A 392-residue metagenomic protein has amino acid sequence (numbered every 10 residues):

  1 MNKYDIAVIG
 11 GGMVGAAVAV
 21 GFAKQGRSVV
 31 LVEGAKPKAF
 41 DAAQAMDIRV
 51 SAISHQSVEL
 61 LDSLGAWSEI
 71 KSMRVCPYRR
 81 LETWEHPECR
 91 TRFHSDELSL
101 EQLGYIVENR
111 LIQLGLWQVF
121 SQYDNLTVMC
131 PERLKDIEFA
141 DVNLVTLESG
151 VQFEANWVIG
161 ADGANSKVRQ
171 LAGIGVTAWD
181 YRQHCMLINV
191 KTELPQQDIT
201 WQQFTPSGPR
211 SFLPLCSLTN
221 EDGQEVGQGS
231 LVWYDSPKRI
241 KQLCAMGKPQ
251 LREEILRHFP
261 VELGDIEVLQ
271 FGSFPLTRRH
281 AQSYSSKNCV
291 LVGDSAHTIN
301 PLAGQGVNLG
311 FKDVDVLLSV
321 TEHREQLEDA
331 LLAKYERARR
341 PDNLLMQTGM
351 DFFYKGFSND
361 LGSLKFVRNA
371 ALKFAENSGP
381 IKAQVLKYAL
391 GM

Functional and structural regions predicted by a protein language model:
Y4-L31: N-terminal Rossmann-like FAD-binding beta1-loop-alpha1 element of flavoenzymes
A23-M46: Glycine-rich FAD pyrophosphate-binding loop
A45-E82: N-terminal FAD cofactor-binding segment of flavoenzymes
Q56, G65, N165-T200, P237-R239: Central beta-strand plus flanking loop segment that forms part of the substrate or channel wall within the catalytic
S63, M73-L171, W179-H184: Conserved N-terminal helical subregion
P206-S273: Conserved FAD/dinucleotide-binding core of flavoprotein oxidoreductases
P275-L291, L344, G356: FAD-binding beta-loop-beta segment adjacent to the flavin cofactor pocket
S319-M392: C-terminal helical "tail/cap" subdomain of flavin- and related membrane-associated enzymes
